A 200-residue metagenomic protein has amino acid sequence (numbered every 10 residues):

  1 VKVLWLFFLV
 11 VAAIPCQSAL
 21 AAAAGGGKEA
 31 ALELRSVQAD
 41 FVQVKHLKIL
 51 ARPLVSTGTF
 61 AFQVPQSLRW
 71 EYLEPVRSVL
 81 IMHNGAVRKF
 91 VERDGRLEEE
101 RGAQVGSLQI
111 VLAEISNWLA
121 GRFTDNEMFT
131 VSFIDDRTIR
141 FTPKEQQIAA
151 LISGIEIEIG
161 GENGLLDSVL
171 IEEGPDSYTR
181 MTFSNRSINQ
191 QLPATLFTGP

Functional and structural regions predicted by a protein language model:
W5-P15: Bacterial N-terminal signal peptides
P15-A21: Sec/Tat signal peptide C-region and signal peptidase I cleavage site
A22-L47, A51-P53, A86, V91-Q147: Flexible, processing/modification-adjacent segments and terminal tails in exported/periplasmic/extracellular proteins
R35-Q43, S56-F60, Q66-W70: One face of beta-strands
A51-T59, M82, E156, S177: Amphipathic hydrophobic-ligand
T59-V111, T179: An acidic-aromatic
F123-P200: Gly/Pro-enriched, hydrophobic low-complexity segments that function as extracytoplasmic propeptides/linkers
